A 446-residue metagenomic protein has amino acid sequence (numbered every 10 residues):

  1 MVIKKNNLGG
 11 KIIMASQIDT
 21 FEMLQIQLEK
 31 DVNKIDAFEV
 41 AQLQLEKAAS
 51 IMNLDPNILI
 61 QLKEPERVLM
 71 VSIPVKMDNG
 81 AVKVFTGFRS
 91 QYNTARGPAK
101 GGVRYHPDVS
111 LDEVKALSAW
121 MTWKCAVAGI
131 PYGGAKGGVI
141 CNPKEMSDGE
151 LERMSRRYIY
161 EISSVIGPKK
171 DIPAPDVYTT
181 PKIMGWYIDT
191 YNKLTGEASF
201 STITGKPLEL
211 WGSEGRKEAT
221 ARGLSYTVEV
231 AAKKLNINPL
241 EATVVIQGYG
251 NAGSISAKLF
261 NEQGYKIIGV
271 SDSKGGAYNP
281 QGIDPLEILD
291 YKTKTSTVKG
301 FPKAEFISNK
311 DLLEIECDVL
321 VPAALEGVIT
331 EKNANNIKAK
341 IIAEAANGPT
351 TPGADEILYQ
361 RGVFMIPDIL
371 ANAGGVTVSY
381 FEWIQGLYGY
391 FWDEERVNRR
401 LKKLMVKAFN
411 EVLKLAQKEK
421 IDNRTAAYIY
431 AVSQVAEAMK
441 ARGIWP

Functional and structural regions predicted by a protein language model:
N6-N7, K11-V32: Intrinsically disordered, low-complexity linker/propeptide segments enriched in Ser/Thr/Gly/Pro and acidic residues
D31-S72: Short, Gly/Pro- and small/polar-rich lid/capping loops
V32-D36, A231-A232, N336-P446: Adenosine-phosphate binding glycine-rich loop
M70-P143: Glycine-rich, N-terminal phosphate-binding loop and its surrounding beta-alpha-beta segment
H106, C125-P239: Glycine/serine-rich phosphate-binding loop and adjoining beta1-alpha1 elements at the start of nucleotide-handling
G215-E314: Glycine-rich phosphate/diphosphate-binding loop of Rossmann-like nucleotide-binding domains
G275-M365: Rossmann-like adenosine-cofactor binding region
